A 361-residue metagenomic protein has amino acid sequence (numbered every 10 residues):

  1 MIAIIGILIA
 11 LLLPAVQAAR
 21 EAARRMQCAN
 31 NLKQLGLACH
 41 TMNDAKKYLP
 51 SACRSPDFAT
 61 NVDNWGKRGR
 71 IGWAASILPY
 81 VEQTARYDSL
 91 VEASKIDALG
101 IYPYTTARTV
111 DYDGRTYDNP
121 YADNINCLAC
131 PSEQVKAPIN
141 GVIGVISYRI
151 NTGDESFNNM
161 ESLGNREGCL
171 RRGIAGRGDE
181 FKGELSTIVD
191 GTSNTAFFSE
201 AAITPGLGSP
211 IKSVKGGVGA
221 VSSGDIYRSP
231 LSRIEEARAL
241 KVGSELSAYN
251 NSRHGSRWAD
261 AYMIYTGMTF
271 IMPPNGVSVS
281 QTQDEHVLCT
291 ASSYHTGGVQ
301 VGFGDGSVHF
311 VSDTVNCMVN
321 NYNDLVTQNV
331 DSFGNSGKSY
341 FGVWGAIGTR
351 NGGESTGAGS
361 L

Functional and structural regions predicted by a protein language model:
M1-Q34: N-terminal single-pass transmembrane signal-anchor helix
E21-L361: Internal low-complexity, small-residue/proline-rich segments
